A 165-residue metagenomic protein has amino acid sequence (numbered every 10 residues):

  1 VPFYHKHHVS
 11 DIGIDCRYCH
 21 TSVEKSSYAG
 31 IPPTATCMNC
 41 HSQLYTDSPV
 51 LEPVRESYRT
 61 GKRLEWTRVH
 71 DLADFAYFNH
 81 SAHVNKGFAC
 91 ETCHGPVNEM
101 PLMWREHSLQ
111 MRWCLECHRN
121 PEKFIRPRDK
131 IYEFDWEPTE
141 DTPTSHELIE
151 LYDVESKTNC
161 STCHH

Functional and structural regions predicted by a protein language model:
V1-D47, N79-H165: Sequence context surrounding c-type heme c attachment/ligation sites in exported
P32-Y77: Structured, soluble extracytoplasmic/luminal domains of envelope-associated proteins
